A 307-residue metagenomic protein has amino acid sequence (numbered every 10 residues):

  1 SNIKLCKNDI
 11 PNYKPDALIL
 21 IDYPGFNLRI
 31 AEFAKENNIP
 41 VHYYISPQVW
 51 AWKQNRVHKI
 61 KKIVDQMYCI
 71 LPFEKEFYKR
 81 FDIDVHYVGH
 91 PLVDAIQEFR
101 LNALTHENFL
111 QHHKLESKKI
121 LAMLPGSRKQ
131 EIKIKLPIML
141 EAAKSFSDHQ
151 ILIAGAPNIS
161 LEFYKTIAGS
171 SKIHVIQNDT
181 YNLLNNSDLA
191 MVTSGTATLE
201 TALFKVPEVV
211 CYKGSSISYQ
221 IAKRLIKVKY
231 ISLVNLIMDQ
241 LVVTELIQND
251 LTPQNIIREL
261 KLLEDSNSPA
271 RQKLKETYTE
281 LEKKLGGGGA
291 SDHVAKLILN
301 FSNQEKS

Functional and structural regions predicted by a protein language model:
S1-S307: Nucleotide-activated sugar donor-binding and catalytic core shared by glycosyltransferases and related lipid-linked
